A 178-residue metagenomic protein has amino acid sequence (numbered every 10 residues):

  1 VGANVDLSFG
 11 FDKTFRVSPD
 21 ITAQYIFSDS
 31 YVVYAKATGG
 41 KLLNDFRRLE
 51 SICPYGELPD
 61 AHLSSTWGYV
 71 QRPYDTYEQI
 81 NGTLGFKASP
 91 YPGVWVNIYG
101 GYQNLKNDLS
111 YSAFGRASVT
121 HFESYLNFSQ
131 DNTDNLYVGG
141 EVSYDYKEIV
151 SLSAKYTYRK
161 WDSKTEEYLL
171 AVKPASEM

Functional and structural regions predicted by a protein language model:
V1, F9: Phosphate/ribose-recognition catalytic cores of enzymes acting on nucleotide-derived substrates
D6, T14-V17, T22-M178: Exposed, low-structure sequence patches enriched in small/polar residues
